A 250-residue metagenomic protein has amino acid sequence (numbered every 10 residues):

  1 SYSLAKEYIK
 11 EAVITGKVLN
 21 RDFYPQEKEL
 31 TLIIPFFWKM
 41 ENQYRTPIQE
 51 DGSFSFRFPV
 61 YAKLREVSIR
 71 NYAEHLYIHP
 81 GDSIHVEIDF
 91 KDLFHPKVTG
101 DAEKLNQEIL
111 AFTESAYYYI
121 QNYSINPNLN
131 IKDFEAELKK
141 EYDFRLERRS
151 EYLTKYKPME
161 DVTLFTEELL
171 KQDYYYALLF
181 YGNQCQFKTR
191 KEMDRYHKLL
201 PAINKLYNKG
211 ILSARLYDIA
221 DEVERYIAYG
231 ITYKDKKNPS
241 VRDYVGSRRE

Functional and structural regions predicted by a protein language model:
S1-F165: A non-transmembrane, solvent-exposed segment enriched in polar/low-complexity residues
F90-E250: Oxidative protein folding and maturation machinery
